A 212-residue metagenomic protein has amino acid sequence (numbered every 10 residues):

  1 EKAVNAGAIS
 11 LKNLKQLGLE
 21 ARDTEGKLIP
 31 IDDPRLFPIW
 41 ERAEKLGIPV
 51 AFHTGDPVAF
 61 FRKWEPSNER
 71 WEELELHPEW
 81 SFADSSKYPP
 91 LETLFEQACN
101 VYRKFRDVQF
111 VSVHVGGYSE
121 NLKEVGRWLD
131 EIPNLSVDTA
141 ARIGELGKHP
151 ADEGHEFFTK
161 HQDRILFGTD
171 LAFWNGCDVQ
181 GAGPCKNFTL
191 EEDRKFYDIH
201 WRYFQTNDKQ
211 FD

Functional and structural regions predicted by a protein language model:
E1-S81, P133-S136, A141-I143, A151: Active-site gating/metal-coordination segments in enzymes
P30, S85-Y88: Charge-dense, low-complexity intrinsically disordered segments
E75, P89-P90: Right-handed parallel beta-helix/beta-solenoid
S86, E92-N100, F105-D212: H/E-rich (His + Asp/Glu) clusters that bind or coordinate divalent metals
